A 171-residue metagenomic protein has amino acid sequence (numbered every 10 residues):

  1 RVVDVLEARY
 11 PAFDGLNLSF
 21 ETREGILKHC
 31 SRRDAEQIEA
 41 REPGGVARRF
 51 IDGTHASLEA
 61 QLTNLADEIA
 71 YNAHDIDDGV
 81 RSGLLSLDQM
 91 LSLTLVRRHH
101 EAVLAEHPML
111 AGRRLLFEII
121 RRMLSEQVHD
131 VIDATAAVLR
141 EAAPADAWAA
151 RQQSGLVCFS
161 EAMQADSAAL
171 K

Functional and structural regions predicted by a protein language model:
R1: Active-site-proximal cofactor/substrate-binding loop regions of enzyme domains
V5-K171: Histidine-centered, transition-metal-coordinating active-site segments
